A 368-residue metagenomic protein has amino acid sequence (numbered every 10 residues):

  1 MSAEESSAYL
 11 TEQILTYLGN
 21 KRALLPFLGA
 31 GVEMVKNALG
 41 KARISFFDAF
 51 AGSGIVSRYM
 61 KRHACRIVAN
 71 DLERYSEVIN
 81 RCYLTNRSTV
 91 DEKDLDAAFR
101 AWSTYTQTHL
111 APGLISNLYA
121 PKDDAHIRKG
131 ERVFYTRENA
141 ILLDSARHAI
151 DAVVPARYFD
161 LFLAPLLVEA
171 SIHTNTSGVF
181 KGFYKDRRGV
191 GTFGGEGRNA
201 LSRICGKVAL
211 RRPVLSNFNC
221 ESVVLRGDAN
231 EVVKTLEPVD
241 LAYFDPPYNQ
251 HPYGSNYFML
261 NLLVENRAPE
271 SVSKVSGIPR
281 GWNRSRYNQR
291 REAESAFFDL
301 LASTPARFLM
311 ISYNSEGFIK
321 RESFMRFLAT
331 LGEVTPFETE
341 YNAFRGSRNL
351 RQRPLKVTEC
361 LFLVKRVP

Functional and structural regions predicted by a protein language model:
M1-F50, I55-H63, E77-I79, N86 (+1 more regions): S-adenosyl-L-methionine
E5, Y9-L10, A30, A120-N256 (+1 more regions): SAM-dependent nucleic-acid methyltransferase catalytic core
I44, V239-D240, R307: Conserved acidic residues
I44-K122, G130-R132, S145-D151, D160 (+3 more regions): SAM cofactor-binding core of SAM-dependent methyltransferases, primarily the Rossmann-like beta-alpha-beta module
N249-A306: SAM-dependent methyltransferase catalytic-core segment centered on the flexible catalytic loop and adjoining short
R286-T335, T339-E340: Conserved Class I SAM-dependent methyltransferase catalytic core
R321-P368: Class I S-adenosyl-L-methionine
